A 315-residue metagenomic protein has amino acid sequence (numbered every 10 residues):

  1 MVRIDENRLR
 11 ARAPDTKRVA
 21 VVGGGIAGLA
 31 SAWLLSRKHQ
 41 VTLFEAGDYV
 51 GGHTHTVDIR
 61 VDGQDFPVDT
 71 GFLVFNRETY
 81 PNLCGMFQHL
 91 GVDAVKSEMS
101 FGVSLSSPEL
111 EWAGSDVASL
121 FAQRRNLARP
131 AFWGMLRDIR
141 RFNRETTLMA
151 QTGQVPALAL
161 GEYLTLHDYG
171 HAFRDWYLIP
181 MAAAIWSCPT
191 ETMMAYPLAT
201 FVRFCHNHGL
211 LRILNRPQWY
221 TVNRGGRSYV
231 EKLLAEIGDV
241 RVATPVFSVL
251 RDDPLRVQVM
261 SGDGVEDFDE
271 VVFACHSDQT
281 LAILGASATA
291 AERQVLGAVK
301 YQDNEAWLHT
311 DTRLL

Functional and structural regions predicted by a protein language model:
M1-V19, R37-K38, I59: Extreme N-terminal leader/targeting segments of oxidoreductases
K17-L43: N-terminal Rossmann-like FAD-binding beta1-loop-alpha1 element of flavoenzymes
A27, Y49, D278: Conserved Rossmann-like nucleotide-cofactor binding loop
S36-R60: Glycine-rich FAD pyrophosphate-binding loop
V57-L83: N-terminal glycine-rich dinucleotide-binding loop that anchors FAD/FMN and/or NAD(P) in oxidoreductases
R77-R203: Mobile amphipathic helical/loop "lid" adjacent to a hydrophobic cofactor/ligand pocket
R203-S261, E266: Helical element adjacent to the flavin cofactor pocket in flavoenzyme catalytic cores
P245-F247, R251-L315: Central helical "cap/lid" subdomain
